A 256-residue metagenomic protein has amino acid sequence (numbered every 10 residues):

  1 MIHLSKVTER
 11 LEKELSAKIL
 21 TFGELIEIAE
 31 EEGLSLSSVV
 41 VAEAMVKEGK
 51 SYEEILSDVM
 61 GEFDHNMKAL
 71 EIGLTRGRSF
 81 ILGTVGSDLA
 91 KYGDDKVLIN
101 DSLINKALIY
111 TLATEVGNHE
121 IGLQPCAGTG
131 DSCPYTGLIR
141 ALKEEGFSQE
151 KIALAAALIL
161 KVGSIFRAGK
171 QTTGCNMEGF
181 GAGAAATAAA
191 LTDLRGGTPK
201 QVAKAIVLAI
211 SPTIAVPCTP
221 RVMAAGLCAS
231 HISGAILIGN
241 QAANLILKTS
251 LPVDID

Functional and structural regions predicted by a protein language model:
M1-G122: Generic N-terminal targeting/processing segments that precede catalytic cores or assembly contacts
G61, G77, D193-D256: Functionally critical mobile loop/hinge segments
V97, C133-Q149, A189-G196: Alpha-helical support elements that line or immediately flank enzyme active sites and cofactor-binding pockets
N100-G117, Q149-G169, P212-C218: Acidic-glycine-rich active-site phosphate/pyrophosphate-binding loop
E120-P125, G169-C175, G226: Active-site-adjacent structural elements in folded domains
I121-L138, E178-G183: Conserved phosphate/anionic-ligand binding catalytic regions in large, soluble enzymes, centered on
L158-V162, G179-A186, A209: Hydrophobic alpha-helical segments embedded in the membrane of multi-pass proteins
T172, N176-A184, S233: Aromatic-lined, polymer-binding surfaces characteristic of secreted/periplasmic polysaccharide-degrading enzymes
